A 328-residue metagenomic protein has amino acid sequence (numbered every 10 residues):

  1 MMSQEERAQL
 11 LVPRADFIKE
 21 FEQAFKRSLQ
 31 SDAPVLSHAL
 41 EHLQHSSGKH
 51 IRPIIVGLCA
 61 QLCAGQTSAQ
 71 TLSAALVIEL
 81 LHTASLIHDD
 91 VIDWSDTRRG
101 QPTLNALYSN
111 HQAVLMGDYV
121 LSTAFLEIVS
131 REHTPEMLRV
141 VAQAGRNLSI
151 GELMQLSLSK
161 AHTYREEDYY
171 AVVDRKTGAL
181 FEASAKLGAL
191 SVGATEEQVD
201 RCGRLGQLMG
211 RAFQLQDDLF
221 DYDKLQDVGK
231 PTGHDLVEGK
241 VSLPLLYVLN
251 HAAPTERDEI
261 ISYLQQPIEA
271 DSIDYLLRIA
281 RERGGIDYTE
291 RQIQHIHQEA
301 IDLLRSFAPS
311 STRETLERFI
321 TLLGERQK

Functional and structural regions predicted by a protein language model:
M1-K328: All-alpha prenyltransferase/terpene-synthase fold signal
